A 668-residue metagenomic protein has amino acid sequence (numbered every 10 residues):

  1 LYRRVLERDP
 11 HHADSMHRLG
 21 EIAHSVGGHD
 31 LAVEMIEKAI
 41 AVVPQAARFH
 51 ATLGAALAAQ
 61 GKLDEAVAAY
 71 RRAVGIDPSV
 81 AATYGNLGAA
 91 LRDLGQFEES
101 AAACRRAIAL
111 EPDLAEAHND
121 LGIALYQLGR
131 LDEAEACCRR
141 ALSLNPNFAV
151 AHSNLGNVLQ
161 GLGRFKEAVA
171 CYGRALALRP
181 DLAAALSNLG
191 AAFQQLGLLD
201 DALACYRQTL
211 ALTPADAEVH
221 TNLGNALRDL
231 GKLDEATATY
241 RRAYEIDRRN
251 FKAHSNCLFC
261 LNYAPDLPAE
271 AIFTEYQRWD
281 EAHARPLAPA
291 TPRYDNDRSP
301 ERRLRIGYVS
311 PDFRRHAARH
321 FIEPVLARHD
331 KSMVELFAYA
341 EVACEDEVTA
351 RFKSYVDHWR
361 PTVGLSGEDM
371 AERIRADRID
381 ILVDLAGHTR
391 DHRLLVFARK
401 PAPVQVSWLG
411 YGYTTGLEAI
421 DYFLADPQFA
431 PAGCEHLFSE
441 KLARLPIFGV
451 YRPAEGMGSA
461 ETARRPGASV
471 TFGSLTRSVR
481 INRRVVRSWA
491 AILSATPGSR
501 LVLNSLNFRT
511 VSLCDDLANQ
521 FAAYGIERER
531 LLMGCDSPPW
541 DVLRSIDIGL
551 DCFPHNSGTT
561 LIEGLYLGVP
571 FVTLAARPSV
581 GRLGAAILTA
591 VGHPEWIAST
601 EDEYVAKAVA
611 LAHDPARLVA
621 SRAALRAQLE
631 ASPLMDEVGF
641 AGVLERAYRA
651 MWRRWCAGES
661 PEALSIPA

Functional and structural regions predicted by a protein language model:
L1-S469, R477, R483, R487 (+7 more regions): Alpha-helical solenoid repeat scaffolds of the TPR/TPR-like class and their adjacent stem/linker regions that mediate
C260, L503-T510, M533-D536, Q628: Conserved short loop/turn motifs at secondary-structure junctions
M333-E335, A490-A523: A conserved nucleotide-sugar
L550, G564: Donor-sugar nucleotide-binding helix/loop cap in glycosyltransferases
L565-Y566, T589: Short alpha-helix at the nucleotide-sugar/activated-sugar donor binding site of glycosyltransferases and closely
L574-A575, V580: Glycine-rich phosphate-binding loop and adjacent beta-alpha segment of Rossmann(oid) nucleotide-cofactor-binding
G581-G592: Short acidic/histidine- and often glycine-rich active-site loop of Leloir-type glycosyltransferases that engages
